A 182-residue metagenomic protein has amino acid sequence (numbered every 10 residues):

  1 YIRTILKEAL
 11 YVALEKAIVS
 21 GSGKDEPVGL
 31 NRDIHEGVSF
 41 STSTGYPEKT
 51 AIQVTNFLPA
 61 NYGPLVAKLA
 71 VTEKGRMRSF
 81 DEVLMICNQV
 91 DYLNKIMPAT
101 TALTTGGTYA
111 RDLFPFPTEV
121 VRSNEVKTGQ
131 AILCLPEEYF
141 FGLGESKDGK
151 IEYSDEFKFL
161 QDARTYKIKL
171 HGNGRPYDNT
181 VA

Functional and structural regions predicted by a protein language model:
Y1-K68, A182: Alpha-helical scaffold segments that mediate packing/assembly in large oligomeric complexes
T4-E8, D81-L84, Q89-A182: Sequence/fold signature of self-assembling virion shell proteins
E15-V19, G23, G75-E82, R175-N179: Intrinsically disordered or highly flexible coil/loop and linker segments, enriched in small and charged/polar residues
S22, V28, E36, T44 (+5 more regions): Feature targets compositionally biased, intrinsically disordered low-complexity regions with long contiguous runs
Y46-C87, K95-L103, T108: Extended alpha-helical or coil "stalk/linker/tether" regions that are enriched in polar/charged and small residues
